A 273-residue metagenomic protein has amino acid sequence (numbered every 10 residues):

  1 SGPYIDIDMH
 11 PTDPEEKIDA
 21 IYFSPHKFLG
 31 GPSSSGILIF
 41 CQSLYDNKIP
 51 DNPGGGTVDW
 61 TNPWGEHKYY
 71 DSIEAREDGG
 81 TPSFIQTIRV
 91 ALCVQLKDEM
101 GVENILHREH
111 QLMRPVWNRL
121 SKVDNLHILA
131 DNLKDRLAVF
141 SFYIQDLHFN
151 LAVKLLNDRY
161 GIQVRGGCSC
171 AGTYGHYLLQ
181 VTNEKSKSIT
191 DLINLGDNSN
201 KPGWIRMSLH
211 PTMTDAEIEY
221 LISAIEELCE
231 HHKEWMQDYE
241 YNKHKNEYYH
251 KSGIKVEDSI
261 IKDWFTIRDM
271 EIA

Functional and structural regions predicted by a protein language model:
S1-L29: Conserved PLP phosphate-binding loop immediately N-terminal to the Schiff-base lysine helix in PLP-dependent enzymes
H10-E16, Q42-K68, G166-D197: Flexible glycine/proline-rich, aromatic-decorated loop/lid segments
E16-I18, G31-S34, D135, N200-P202: Short, solvent-exposed loop/turn segments at the edges of secondary structure
H26-R108, M113-P115: Active-site C-terminal subdomain of aminotransferase-like
K68-Y69, E74-G79, V94-K154, R165-C170 (+5 more regions): Conserved small-domain helix->loop->beta segment predominantly found in fold-type I
A138-F149, G161-R165, W204-I218: C-terminal, well-structured subdomains that either form a transmembrane helix-short loop-helix hairpin in multi-pass
R159-R165, I225-K233: A common structural junction motif
